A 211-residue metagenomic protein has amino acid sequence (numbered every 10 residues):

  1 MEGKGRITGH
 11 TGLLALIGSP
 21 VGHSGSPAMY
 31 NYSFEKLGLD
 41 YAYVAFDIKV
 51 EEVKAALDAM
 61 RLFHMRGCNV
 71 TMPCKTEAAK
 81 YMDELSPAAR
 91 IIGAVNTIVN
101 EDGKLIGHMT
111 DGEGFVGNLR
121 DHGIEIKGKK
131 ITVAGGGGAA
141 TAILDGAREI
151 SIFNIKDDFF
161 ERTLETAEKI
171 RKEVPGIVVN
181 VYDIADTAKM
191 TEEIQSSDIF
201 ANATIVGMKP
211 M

Functional and structural regions predicted by a protein language model:
E2-I124: Phosphate/diphosphate ligand-binding glycine-rich loop within oxidoreductases
G18, M109, K127-R148, N154-K156: Glycine-rich adenosine-cofactor-binding loop
C68, I131, F200-A201: Receiver (REC) domain switch-region micro-motif
V95, A147, S197-D198: Short, well-ordered alpha-helix to beta-strand connector turns
G114-L119, I124-I126, T141-D145, K169: Active-site glycine-rich loop that binds ribose-phosphate moieties when present
A147-V174: NAD(P)-binding Rossmann-fold cofactor-contacting core
K172-M211: Rossmann-like adenosine-cofactor binding region
